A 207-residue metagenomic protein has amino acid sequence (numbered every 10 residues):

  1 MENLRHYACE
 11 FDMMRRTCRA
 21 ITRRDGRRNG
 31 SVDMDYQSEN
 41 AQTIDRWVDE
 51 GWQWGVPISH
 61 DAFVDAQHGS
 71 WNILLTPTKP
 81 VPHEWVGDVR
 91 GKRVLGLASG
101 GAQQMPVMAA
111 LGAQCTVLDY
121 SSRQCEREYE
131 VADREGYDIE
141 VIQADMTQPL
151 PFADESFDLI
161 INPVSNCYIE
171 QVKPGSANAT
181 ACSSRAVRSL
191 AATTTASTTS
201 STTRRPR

Functional and structural regions predicted by a protein language model:
L4-Y7: Short hydrophobic targeting helices and cationic amphipathic motifs that mediate membrane/organellar targeting
C18, T22, G26-V64: N-terminal, positively charged/glycine-rich alpha-helical extensions of SAM-dependent methyltransferases
P57-K92: Conserved alpha-helix/loop element of class I SAM-dependent methyltransferases that forms part of the SAM/SAH-binding
K92-P149: Class I SAM-dependent methyltransferase SAM/SAH-binding core
T147-I160: A short acidic, Gly/Pro-enriched loop at the edge of an enzyme's catalytic core that lines a small-molecule cofactor
D158-K173: A short SAM/SAH-binding and catalytic strip from SAM-dependent methyltransferases
K173-R188: A short glycine-rich, Lys/Arg-flanked "PGG" loop and its adjoining helix->strand segment in the class I
R188-R207: Conserved class I S-adenosyl-L-methionine
